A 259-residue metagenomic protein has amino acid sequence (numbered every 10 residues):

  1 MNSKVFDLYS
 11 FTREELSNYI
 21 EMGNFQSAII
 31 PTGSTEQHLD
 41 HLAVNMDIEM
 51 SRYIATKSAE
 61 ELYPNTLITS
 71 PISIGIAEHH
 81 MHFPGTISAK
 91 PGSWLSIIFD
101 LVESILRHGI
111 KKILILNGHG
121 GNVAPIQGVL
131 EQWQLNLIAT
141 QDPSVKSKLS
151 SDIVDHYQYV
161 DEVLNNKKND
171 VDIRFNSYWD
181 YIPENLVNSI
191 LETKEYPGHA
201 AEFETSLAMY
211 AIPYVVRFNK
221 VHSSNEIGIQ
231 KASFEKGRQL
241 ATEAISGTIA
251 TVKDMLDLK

Functional and structural regions predicted by a protein language model:
M1-L114, G118-K259: Extended, histidine- and acidic-residue-enriched regions that form the cofactor-binding/catalytic faces
